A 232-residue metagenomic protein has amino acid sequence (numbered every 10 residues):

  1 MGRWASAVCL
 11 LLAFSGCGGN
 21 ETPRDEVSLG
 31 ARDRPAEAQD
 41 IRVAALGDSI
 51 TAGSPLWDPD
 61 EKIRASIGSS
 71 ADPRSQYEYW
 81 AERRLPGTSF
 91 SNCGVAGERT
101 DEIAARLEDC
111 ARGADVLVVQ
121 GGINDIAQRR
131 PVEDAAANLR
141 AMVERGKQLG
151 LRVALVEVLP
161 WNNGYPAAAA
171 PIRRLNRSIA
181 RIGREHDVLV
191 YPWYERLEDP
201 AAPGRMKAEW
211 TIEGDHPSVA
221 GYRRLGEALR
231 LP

Functional and structural regions predicted by a protein language model:
F14-G16: C-terminal motif of bacterial Sec signal peptides marking the signal peptidase cleavage site
G18-E21: Bacterial signal peptide processing site
P23-C93, R106-G113: Serine-esterase "nucleophile elbow" of acetyl-processing enzymes
R42-G47, T51, S89-G94, D115-G121 (+2 more regions): Structural recognition of the beta-strand scaffold that forms the well-ordered cores of secreted hydrolase catalytic
A52, L56-P59, R99-A137, L159-W161: Oxyanion-hole/transition-state-stabilizing segment in secreted/luminal serine hydrolases and related acyltransferases
Q120, N124, V143-R174: Active-site segments of SGNH/GDSL-like serine hydrolases that catalyze O-acetyl group transfer/hydrolysis on lipids
V132-A141, P171-N176: Charged helix-capping and loop-helix junction motifs
P160-P232: Catalytic His-Asp segment of secreted/periplasmic serine-dependent ester chemistry enzymes
